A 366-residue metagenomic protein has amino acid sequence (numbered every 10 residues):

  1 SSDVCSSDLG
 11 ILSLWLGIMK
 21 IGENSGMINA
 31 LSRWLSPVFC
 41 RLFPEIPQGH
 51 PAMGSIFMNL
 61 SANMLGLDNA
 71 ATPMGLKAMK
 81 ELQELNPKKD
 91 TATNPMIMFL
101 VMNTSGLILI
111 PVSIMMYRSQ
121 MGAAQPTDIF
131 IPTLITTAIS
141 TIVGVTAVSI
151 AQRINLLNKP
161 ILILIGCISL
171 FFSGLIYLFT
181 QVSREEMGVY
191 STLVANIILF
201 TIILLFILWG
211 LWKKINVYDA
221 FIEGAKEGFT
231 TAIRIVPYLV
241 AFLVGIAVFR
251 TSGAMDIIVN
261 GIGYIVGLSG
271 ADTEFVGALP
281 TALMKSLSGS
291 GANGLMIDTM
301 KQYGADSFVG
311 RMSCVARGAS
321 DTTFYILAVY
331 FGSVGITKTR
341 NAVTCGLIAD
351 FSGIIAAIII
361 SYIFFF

Functional and structural regions predicted by a protein language model:
S1, S119-A123, T180-Y190, D219-A220 (+1 more regions): Membrane-interface helix termini and inter-helical loops of multi-pass transporters
V4-S6: Short, small-residue-biased leader/transition segments that mark boundaries at the very start of proteins
D8-W15, I163-F171, L193-W209, V236-V244: Hydrophobic mid-bilayer segments of alpha-helices in multi-pass membrane transport proteins, especially secondary
S13-P37, G245: Juxtamembrane transmembrane-helix boundary signature
M27-L31, I142-A151, F200-F221: Juxtamembrane interface elements at the cytosolic ends of transmembrane helices in multi-pass membrane proteins
L35-G75, V240-I258, G263-T299: Hydrophobic alpha-helical transmembrane segments of multi-pass integral membrane proteins, predominantly secondary
A71, A78-R118, A123-R153, L279-F366: C-terminal transmembrane helix pair
K213-A232, T339-R340: Hydrophobic, small-residue-rich membrane helices and short re-entrant helix-turn-helix hairpins that build
